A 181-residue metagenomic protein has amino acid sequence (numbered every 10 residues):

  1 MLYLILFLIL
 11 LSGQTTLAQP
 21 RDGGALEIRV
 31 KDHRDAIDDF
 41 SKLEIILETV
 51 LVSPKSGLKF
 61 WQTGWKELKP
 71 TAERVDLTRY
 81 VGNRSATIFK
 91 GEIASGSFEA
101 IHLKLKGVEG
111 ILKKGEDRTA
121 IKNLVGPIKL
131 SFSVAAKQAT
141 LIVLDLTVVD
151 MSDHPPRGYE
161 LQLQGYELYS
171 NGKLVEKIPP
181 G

Functional and structural regions predicted by a protein language model:
Y3-G13: Bacterial N-terminal signal peptides
L17-G181: A short, solvent-exposed, low-complexity linear motif enriched for acidic/polar residues with Pro/Gly/Ser/Thr
